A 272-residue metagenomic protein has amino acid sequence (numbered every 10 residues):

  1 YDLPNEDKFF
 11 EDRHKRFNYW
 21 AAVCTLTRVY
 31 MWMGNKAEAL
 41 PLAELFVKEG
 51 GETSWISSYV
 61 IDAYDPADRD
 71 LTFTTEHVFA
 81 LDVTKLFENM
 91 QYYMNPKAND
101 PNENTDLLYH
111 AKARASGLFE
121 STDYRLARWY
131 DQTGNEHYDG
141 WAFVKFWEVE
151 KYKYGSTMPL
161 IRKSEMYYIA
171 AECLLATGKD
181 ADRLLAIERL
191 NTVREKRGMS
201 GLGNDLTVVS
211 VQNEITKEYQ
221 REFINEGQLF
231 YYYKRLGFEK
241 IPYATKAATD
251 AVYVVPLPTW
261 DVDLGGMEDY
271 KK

Functional and structural regions predicted by a protein language model:
Y1-S164, A176-D180, V209-S210, Y270: Structured, solvent-exposed acidic/aromatic patches
E49-G51, R197, Y219: Alpha-helical junction/boundary sensor with strong preference for TPR arrays
V78-A80, E165-Y168, E214, F223-I224: Structural recognition of the beta-strand scaffold that forms the well-ordered cores of secreted hydrolase catalytic
Q91, T157-M158, D205-K272: Long, intrinsically disordered, low-complexity segments
Y167, R183-M199: Active/binding-pocket-proximal capping segment
A171: Active-site-proximal region of nucleotide-activated glycan assembly enzymes, centered on histidine/acidic-rich loops
L175, K179-E188, L202-N204: Extended hydrophobic-aromatic, low-complexity segments
